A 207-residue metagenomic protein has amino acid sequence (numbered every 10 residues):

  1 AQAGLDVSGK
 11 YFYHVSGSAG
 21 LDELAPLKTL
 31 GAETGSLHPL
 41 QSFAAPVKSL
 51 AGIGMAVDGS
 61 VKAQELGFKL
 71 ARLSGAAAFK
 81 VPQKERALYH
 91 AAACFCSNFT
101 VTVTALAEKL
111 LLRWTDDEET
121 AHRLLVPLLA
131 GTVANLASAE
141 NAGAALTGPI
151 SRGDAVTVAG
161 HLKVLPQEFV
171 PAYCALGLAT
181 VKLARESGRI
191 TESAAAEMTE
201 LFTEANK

Functional and structural regions predicted by a protein language model:
A1-K48: Rossmann-like NAD(P)(H) cofactor-binding subdomain of soluble oxidoreductases
A3, T29-E33, K48-S138, E200-F202: Internal alpha-helical scaffold of NAD(P)-dependent oxidoreductase catalytic cores
A3-S8, L30-G31, T115-E119, P166-E168 (+1 more regions): Short, glycine- and charge-enriched coil/turn segments that flank and shape catalytic ligand pockets
G17-S18, V61, A155: Alpha-helix N-cap/helix-start capping motif
G20-L24, Q64, V158: Short, well-ordered alpha-helical microsegments
H38, F99-T115, G148-P149, A159-L165: N-terminal glycine-rich phosphate-binding loop for ADP-containing cofactors
T132, A137-A194: Interdomain hinge/lid region at the active-site interface of Rossmann-like NAD(P)-dependent oxidoreductases
I190-K207: Short, basic/aromatic-enriched C-terminal tail that caps enzymatic domains
